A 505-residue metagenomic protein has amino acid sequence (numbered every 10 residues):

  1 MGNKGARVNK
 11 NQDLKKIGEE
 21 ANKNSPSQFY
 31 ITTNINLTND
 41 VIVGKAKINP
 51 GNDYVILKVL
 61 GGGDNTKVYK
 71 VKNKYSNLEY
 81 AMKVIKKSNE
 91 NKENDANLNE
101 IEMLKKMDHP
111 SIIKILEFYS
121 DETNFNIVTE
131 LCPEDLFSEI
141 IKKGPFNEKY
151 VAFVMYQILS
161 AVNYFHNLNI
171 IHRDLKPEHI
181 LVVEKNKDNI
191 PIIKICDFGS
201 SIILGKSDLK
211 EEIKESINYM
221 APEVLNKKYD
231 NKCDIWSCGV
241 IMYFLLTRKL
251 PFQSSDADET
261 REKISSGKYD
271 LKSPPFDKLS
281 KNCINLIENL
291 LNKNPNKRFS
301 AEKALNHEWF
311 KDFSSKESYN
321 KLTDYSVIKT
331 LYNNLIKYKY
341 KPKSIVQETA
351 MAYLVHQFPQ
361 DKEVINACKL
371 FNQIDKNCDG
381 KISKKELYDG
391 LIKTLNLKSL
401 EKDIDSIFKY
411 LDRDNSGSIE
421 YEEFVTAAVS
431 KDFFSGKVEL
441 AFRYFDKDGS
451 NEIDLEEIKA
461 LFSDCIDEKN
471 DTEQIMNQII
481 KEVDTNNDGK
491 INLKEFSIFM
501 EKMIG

Functional and structural regions predicted by a protein language model:
L57-D64, V68: Protein kinase glycine-rich loop
K67-K87: Glycine-rich ATP phosphate-binding loop
V84-M107: Conserved N-lobe beta3->alphaC-helix segment of eukaryotic protein kinase catalytic domains
E117-F118: A short, aromatic-enriched beta-strand patch in the conserved N-lobe beta-sheet of the protein kinase catalytic domain
T123-D135: Conserved short submotifs of the Hanks-type protein kinase catalytic core that shape the nucleotide-binding pocket
V154-M155: Activation segment signature within eukaryotic-like protein kinase domains
M351-A352, I382-L397, E420-K431, D454-D467 (+1 more regions): Amphipathic regulatory helices of Ca2+-sensor modules
